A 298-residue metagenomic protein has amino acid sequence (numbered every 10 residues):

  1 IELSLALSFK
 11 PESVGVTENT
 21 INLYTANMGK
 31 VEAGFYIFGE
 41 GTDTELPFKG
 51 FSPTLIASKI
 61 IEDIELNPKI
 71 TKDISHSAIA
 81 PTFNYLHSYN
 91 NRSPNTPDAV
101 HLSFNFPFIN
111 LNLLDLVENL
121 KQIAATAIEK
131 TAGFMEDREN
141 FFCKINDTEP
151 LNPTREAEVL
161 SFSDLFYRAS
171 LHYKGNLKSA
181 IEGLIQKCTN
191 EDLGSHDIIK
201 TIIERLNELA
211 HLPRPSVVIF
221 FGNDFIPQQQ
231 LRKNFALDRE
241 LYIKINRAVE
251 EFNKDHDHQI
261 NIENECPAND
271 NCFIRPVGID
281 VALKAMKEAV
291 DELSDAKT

Functional and structural regions predicted by a protein language model:
I1-E62, T96: Fold-level recognition of mixed alpha/beta catalytic cores in primary-metabolism enzymes, strongest
T54-T298: Metal-dependent amide/peptide-bond hydrolase catalytic core, centered on the "pita-bread" metallohydrolase fold
